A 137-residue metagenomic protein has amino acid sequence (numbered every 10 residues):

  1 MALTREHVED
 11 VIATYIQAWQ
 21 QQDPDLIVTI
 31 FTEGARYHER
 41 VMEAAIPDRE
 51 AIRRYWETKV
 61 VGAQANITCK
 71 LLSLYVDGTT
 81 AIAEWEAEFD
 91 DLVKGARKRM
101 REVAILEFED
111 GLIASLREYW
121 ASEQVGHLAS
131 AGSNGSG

Functional and structural regions predicted by a protein language model:
M1-E33, H127-G137: Short, low-complexity N-terminal intrinsically disordered segments enriched in polar/charged residues
R5, P24-T79: A solvent-exposed, acidic/Ser-Thr-rich amphipathic alpha-helical stretch
Y15, I27-V28, A35, D48 (+4 more regions): Hydrophobic pocket/interface hotspot
F31, A87-F89, A104, W120: Short beta-strand segments enriched in hydrophobic/aromatic residues within well-folded beta-rich domains
G62, F89-R99: Short, cysteine-centered beta-strand-loop-beta hairpins and adjacent loop/turn segments enriched in charged/polar
C69-L74, A87, R101-E107: Hydrophobic/aromatic beta-strand elements that line small-molecule binding cavities or substrate pockets in beta-rich
G78-A87: A short hydrophobic beta-strand element
R101-A129: Short beta-strand edge/turn micro-motifs at domain boundaries
